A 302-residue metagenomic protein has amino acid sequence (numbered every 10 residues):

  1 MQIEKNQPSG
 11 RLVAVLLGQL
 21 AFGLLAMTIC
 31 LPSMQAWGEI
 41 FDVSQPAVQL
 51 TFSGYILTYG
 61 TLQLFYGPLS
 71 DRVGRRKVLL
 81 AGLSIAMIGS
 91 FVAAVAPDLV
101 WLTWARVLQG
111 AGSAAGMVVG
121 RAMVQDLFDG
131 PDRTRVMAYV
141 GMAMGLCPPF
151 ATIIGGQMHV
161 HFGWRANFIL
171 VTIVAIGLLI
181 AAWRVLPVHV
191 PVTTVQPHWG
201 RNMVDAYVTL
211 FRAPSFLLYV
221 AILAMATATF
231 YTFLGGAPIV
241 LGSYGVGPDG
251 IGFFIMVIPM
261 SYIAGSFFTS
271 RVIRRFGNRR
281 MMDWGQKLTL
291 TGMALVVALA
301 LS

Functional and structural regions predicted by a protein language model:
Q2-N6, H189-Y219: Juxtamembrane intracellular "pre-TM" segments in multi-pass secondary transporters
R11-Q45, Q63-Y66, F233-P238: Extracytoplasmic
D42, G74, V95-W101, G112 (+1 more regions): Helix-breaking motifs and short loop linkers at transmembrane-helix boundaries and internal kinks in secondary membrane
T61-V100: Conserved MFS/SLC helix-loop-helix module at the cytosolic interface between two early adjacent transmembrane helices
Q63-G74, G265-R279: Helix-to-loop junctions at the C-terminal end of transmembrane segments in multipass secondary transporters
K77-F91, M281-V296: Structural signature of the two symmetry-related core transmembrane helices
W101, A138-R184: Helix-loop-helix hairpin linking two adjacent transmembrane segments in secondary transporters
V107-L146: Cytoplasmic helix-loop-helix junction between adjacent transmembrane helices in 12-TM secondary transporters
